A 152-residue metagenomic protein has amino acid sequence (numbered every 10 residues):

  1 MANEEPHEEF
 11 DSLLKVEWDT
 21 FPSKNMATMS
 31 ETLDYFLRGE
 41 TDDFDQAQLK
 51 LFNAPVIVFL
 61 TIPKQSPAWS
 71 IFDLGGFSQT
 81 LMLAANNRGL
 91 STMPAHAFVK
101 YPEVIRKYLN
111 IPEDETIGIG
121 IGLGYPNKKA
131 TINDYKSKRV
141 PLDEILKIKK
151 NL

Functional and structural regions predicted by a protein language model:
M1-P67: Glycine/small-residue-rich phosphate/adenosyl-binding loop
E4, W18-T20, T116-L152: C-terminal helix-cap and adjacent tail motif
E17-P22, L90-K100, K128-N133: Low-complexity, flexible helical/coil segments
D42-D45, I105-K107, A130: Glycine-rich, charged/polar anion/phosphate-binding loops that engage phosphate groups from diverse ligands
F52, E113-I117: A short, structural micro-pattern
V56-Y108, I121: Small-aliphatic-rich amphipathic alpha-helix that forms the alpha element of a beta-alpha
R106-E113, N133-Y135: Short proline/glycine-enriched turn/loop segments at secondary-structure junctions
